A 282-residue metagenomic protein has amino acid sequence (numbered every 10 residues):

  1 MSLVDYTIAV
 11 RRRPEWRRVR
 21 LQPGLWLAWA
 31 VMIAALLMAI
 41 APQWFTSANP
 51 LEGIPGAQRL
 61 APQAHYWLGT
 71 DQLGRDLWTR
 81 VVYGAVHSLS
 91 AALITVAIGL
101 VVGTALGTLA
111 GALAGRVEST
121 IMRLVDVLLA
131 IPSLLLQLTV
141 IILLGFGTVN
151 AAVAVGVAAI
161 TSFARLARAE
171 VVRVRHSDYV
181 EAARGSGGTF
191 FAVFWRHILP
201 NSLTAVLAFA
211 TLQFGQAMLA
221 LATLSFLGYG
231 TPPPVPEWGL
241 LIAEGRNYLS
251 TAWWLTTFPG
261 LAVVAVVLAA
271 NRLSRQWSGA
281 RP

Functional and structural regions predicted by a protein language model:
M1-I33, N271-P282: Transmembrane alpha-helical segments of polytopic membrane transport and secretion proteins
Y6-Q22, A48-V96, L241-T257: Periplasmic/extracellular loop-to-transmembrane helix junction in inner-membrane transport proteins
A41-F45, A91-D126, L138: Transmembrane-helix boundary motif in ABC transporter permease subunits
W67, D71, G111-A112, V117-R173 (+2 more regions): Generic hydrophobic transmembrane alpha-helix motif, especially the helices
R75-S90, I94, A114-M122, V172-H176 (+1 more regions): Amphipathic cytosolic juxtamembrane alpha-helices at the membrane-cytosol interface of multi-pass membrane transporters
V86-V102, Q137, F191-T223, A265 (+1 more regions): Transmembrane alpha-helices
V140-L143, V171, A220-V263: Glycine-rich helix-loop "coupling/hinge" segments at transmembrane-helix boundaries in multipass transporters
A158, T204, A210-F214, W253-P282: C-terminal transmembrane helix and the adjacent membrane-cytosol boundary/short C-terminal tail of inner/organellar
